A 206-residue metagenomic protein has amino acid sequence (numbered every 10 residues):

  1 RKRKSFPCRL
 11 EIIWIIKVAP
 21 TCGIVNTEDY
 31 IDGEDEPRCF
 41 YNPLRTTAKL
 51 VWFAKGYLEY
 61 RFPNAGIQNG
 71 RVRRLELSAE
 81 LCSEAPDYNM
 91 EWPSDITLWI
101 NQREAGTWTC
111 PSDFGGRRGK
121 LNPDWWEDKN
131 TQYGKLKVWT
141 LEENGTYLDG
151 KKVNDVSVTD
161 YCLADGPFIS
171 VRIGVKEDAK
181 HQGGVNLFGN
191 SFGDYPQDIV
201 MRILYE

Functional and structural regions predicted by a protein language model:
R1, V72-L75, L136, Q197-I203: Generic hydrophobic, helix-prone segments enriched in Leu/Val/Ile
R3-P123, E127: Mid-protein regulatory/catalytic core that forms ligand/cofactor-binding pockets and protein-protein interaction
Y30, Y41, Y57-Y60, Y88 (+6 more regions): Sequence-level detector for tyrosine residue identity
C39-W52, C110-A164, H181: Extended, solvent-exposed segments with strong compositional bias
R73-L77, S157-T159, D165-D178: Short, well-structured beta-strand segments within conserved domains
L98, I169-I173, M201: Hydrophobic beta-strand residues in large extracellular and virion-surface proteins
G174-E206: Proprotein-processing/basic-patch segments
